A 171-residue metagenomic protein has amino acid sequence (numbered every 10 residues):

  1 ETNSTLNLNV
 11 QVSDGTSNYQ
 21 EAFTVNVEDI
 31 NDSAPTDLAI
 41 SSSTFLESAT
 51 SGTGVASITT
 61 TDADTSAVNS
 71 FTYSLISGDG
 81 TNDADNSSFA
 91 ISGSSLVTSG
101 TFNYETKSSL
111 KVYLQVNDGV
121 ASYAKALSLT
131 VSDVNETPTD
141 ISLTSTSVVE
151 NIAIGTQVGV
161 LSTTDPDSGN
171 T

Functional and structural regions predicted by a protein language model:
E1-L38, S42-T53, S57-T156, V160-T171: Acidic, turn/loop-rich segments in luminal/extracellular domains of secretory-pathway and cell-surface proteins
